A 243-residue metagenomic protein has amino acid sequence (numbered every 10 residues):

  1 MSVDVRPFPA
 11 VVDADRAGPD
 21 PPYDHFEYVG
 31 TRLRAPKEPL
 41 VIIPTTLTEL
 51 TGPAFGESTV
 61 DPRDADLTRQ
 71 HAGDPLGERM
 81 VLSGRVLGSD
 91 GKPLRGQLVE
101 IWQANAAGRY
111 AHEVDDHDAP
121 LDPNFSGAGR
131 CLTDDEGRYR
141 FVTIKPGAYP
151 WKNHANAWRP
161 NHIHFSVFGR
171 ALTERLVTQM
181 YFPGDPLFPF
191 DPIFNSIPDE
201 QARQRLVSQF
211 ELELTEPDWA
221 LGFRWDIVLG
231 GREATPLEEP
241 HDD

Functional and structural regions predicted by a protein language model:
S2-D243: Beta-strand-dominated extracellular/periplasmic modules and repeats in secreted or surface-exposed proteins
